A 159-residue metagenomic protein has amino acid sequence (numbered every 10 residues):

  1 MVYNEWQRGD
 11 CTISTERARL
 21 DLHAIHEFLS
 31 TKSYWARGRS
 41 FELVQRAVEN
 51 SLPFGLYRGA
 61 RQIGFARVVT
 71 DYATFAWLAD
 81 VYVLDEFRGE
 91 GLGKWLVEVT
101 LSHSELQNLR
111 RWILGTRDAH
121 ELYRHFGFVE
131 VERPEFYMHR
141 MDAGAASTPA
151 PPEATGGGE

Functional and structural regions predicted by a protein language model:
M1-R39, P149-E159: Short amphipathic alpha-helix that is part of the acyltransferase structural core
N4-D10, V129-A150: Short, basic/aromatic-enriched C-terminal tail that caps enzymatic domains
S40-Y82: A conserved beta-strand-loop-helix scaffold within acyl/acetyltransferase catalytic domains
F87-L96: Conserved acetyl-CoA pyrophosphate-binding loop and the N-cap/start of the following alpha-helix in GNAT-like
K94, L106-M141: Conserved active-site alpha-helix within GNAT-family acetyltransferase domains
